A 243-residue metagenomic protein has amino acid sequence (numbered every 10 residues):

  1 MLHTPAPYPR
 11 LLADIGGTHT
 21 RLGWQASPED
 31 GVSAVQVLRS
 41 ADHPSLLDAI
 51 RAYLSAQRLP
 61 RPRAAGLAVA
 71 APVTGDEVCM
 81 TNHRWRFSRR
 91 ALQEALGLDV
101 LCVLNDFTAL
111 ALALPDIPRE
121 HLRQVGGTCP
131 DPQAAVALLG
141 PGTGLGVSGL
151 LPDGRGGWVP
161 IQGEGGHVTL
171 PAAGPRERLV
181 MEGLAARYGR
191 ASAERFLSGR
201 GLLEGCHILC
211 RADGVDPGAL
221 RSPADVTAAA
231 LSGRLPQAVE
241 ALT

Functional and structural regions predicted by a protein language model:
L2-P5, I15, G127-Q133, A137-P141 (+1 more regions): Solvent-exposed alpha-helices and their adjacent loops that cap or buttress functional pockets in soluble metabolic
L2-S55, P60, I161-G166: Short glycine-rich, Thr/Ser-proximal phosphate-binding strand/loop in the N-terminal lobe of ATP-dependent enzymes
L22, L92, L202: Residue-level signal for inorganic ion chemistry
S27-E29, H83-R86, I117-V125, P152-I161: A glycine- and small-aliphatic-rich helix-loop capping segment at beta-alpha/alpha-beta transitions that lines
V35-D42, A49, Y188-L197, E204 (+1 more regions): Adenine-nucleotide phosphate-binding core of ATP-dependent small-molecule kinases
R58-V103, T108-H121, L138: Short beta-strand-loop/turn "lid" adjacent to the catalytic site in phosphate-handling enzymes
L101-D131, P223-T243: ATP-dependent carbohydrate kinase catalytic cores
F107, A137, G144-D213: Glycine-rich phosphate-binding loop plus the immediately following alpha-helix
